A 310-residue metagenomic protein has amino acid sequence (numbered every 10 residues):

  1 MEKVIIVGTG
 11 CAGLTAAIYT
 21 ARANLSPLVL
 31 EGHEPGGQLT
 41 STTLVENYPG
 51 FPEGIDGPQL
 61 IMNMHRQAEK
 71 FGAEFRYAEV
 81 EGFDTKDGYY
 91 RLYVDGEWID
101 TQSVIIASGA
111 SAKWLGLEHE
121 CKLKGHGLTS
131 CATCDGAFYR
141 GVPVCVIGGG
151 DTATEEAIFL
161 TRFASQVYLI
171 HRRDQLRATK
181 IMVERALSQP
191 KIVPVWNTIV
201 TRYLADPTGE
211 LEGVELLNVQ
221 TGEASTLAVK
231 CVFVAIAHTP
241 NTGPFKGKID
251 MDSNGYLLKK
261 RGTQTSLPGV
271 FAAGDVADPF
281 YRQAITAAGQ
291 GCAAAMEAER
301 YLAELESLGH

Functional and structural regions predicted by a protein language model:
M1-K3, Y77-A78, G96, R140-V142 (+3 more regions): Phosphate-coordination loops involved in phosphoryl transfer and adenosine-cofactor binding
E2-F71, T154-K180, D252: Beta1-alpha1 glycine-rich phosphate/pyrophosphate-binding loop at the start of Rossmann-like nucleotide-binding domains
G10-C11, E34, A110-A112, D151-T152 (+1 more regions): Residue-level detector of alpha-helix initiation sites
A68-D87, R91-L92, I99-D100, R162-K260 (+1 more regions): A Rossmann-like FAD-binding core segment of flavoenzymes
T101, A107-S108, W114-G116, I147 (+2 more regions): Short, well-ordered coil/turn residues at beta-beta hairpins and beta-strand->alpha-helix junctions within
G116, C121-F138, A235-T286, Q290 (+1 more regions): FAD-site-proximal beta/loop scaffold in flavoenzymes
